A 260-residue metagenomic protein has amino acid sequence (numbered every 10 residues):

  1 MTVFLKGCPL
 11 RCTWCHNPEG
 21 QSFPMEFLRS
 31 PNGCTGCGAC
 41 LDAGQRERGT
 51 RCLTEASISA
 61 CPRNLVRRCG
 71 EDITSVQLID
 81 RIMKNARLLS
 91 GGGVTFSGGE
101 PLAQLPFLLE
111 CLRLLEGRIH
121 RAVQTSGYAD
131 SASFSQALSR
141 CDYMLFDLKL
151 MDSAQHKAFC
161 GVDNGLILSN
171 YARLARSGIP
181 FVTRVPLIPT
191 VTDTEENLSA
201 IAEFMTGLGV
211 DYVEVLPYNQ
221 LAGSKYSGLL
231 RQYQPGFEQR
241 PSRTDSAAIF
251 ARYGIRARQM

Functional and structural regions predicted by a protein language model:
M1-V3, E238: N-terminal pre-core extensions flanking Radical SAM catalytic domains
F4-C15, L28-L65, G70, E100: Cysteine-centered iron-sulfur cluster-binding motifs in ferredoxin-type domains/subunits of redox enzymes
C8, G20, K149-M151: Short connector loops/turns at beta-strand edges and beta->alpha or beta->beta junctions
P18-G20, P24-F27: Cys/His-rich Zn2+-binding cysteine-cluster or related metal-binding knuckle/ribbon modules and their
L28, E55, D72, I188-M260: Radical SAM enzyme [4Fe-4S]-AdoMet core and its adjacent flexible, acidic and glycine-rich loops/tails across
P31, S75-V76: Structural motif detector for alpha-helix initiation sites
R67, K157-D163, L229-F237: Short glycine-enriched, charge-decorated loop/helix-capping segments at active-site entrances that position
V76-A222, S227: Conserved AdoMet/S-adenosylmethionine-binding subsite of the radical SAM
